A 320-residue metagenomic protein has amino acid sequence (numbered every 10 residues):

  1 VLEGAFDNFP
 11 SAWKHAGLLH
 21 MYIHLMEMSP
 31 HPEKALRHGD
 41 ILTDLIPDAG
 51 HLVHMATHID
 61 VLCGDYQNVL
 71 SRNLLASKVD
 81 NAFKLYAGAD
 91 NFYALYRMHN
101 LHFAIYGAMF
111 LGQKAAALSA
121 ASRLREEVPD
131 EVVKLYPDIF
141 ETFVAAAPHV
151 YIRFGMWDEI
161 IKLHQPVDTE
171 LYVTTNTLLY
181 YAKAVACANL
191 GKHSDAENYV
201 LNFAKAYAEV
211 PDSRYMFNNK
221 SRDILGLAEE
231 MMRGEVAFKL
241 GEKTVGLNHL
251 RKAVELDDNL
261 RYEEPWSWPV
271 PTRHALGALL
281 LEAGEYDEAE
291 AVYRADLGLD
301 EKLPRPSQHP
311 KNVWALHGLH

Functional and structural regions predicted by a protein language model:
F6-S11, D40-D48, K78-V79, Y86-N91 (+5 more regions): Solenoid-like repeat scaffolds
P10-G17, H31, D48-H51, A89-F92 (+9 more regions): Structural signature of alpha-solenoid helical repeat junctions
M21, M55, L62, F103 (+8 more regions): "A position-specific structural signal for the A-helix of alpha-solenoid helical repeats
L25-M26, D60, A108, Y151 (+4 more regions): Residue at a conserved register position within TPR or TPR-like alpha-solenoid repeats
H31-P32, Y66, K114, W157 (+3 more regions): TPR-repeat structural position
